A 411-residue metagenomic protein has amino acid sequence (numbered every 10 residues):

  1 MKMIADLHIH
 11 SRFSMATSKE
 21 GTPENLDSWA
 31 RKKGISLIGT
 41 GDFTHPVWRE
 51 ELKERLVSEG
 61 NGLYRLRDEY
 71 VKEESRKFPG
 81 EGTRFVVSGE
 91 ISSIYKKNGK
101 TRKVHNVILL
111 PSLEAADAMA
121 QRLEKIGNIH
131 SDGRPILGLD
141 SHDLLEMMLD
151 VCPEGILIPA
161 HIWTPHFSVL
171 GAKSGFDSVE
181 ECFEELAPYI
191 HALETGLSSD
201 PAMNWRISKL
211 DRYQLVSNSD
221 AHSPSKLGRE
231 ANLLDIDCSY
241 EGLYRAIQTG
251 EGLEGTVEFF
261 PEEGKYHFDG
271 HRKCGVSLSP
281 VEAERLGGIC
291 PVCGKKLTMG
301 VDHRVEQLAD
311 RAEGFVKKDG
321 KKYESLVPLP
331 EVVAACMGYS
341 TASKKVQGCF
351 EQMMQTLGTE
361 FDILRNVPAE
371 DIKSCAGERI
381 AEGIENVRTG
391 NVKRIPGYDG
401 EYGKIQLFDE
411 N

Functional and structural regions predicted by a protein language model:
M1-S93, N98-T101, V392-K393, Y402-E410: An N-terminally biased module of ancient metal coordination in phosphate/nucleic-acid-related enzymes
K2, E50-H191: Extended substrate/RNA-proximal surfaces in nucleic-acid metabolism proteins
H8, D42, F85, I108 (+5 more regions): Divalent metal-coordination and catalytic microenvironments
H8-R12, H161, H222: Histidine-centered divalent metal-coordination motifs
M15-S18, R49-K53, F167-S174, W205 (+2 more regions): Histidine/acidic-residue-rich catalytic or RNA/ligand-binding cores of hydrolases and nuclease-related proteins
R212-G228: Short acidic/histidine-rich active-site segments
E254-E324: Cys/His-rich short segments
G338-N411: Low-complexity, acidic/Ser/Thr- and charged residue-rich accessory regions of DNA metabolism proteins
